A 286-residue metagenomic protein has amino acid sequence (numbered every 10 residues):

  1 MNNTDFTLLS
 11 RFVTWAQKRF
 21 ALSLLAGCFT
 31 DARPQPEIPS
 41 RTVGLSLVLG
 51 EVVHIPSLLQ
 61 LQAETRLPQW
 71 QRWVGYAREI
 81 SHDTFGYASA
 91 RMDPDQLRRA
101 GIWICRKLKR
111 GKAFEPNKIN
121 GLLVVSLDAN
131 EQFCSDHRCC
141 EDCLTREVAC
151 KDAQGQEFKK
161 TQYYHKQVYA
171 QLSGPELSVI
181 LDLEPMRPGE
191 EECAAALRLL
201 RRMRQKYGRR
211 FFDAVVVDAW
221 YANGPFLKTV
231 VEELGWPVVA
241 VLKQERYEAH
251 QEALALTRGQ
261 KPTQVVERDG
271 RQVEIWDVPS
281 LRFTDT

Functional and structural regions predicted by a protein language model:
M1-I80, F85-G86: Gly/serine-rich nucleotide phosphate-binding loop at the start of the catalytic core of nucleotide/ADP-ribose-handling
S46-L47, L61, S81-F85, G121-S135 (+4 more regions): Short, conserved catalytic/metal-binding motifs centered on acidic residues
L58-Q69, W103-I104, D182-G189: Short alpha-helical "patches" and their helix-cap loops
W73-Y76, G111-P116, Q156-F158, V216 (+1 more regions): Catalytic micro-motifs at enzyme active sites that drive phosphoryl/nucleotidyl and oxygen chemistry
A77, N117-N120, G208-R210: Flexible, charged surface loops at secondary-structure boundaries
G86-P175: Active-site-proximal, Lys/Arg-enriched surface segment that forms a nucleic-acid-binding/basic interface patch
E147-F212: Electropositive, glycine- and tryptophan-enriched low-complexity nucleic-acid-binding patches
L183-T286: An internal, acidic/charged active-site-proximal segment that coordinates divalent cations and/or engages
